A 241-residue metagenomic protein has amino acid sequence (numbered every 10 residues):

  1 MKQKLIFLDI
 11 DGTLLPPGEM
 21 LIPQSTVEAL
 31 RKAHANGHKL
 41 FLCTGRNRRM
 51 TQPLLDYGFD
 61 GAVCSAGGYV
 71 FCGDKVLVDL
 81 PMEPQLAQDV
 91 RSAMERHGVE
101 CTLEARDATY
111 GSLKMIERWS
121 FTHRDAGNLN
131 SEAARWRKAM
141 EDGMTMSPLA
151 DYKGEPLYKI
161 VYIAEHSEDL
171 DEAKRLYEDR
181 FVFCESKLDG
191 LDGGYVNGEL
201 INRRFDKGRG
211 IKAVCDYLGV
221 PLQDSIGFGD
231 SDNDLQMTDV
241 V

Functional and structural regions predicted by a protein language model:
M1, T51-Y57, E172-R175: Short amphipathic alpha-helices and their capping/turn segments at secondary-structure boundaries
K2-E19, V90, T238: Asp-based phosphoryl-transfer active-site loop
L5, G61, I226: Hydrophobic "anchor" residues on beta-strands that sit immediately upstream of conserved functional sites
D9, T44, D230: Active-site glycine-centered loops adjacent to acidic/histidine catalytic or metal-binding residues that shape
L21, V27-L129: Active-site phosphate-binding/coordination module
A35-F41, F59, Y158-K159, Q223-D224 (+1 more regions): Short active-site oxyanion
Y57-G58, A66, Y177-R180, V240-V241: Short, structured coil segments at secondary-structure junctions
A108-I226, D232-M237: Conserved acidic, metal-coordinating active-site core of Asp-based, Mg2+-dependent phosphoryl-transfer enzymes
